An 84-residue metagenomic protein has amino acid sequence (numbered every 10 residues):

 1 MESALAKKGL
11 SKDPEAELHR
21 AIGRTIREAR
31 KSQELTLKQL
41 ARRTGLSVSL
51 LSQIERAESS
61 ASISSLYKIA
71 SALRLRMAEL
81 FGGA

Functional and structural regions predicted by a protein language model:
A6-S32: A short, Lys/Arg-rich alpha-helix, primarily the initiator
T25, T36, S62-S65, R76: Residues that mark the N-terminal boundary/hinge immediately upstream of a DNA-recognition element
E34-Q53: Short alpha-helical DNA-recognition segment
L40, S65-L73, E79-F81: Hydrophobic micro-packing sites on short alpha-helices
